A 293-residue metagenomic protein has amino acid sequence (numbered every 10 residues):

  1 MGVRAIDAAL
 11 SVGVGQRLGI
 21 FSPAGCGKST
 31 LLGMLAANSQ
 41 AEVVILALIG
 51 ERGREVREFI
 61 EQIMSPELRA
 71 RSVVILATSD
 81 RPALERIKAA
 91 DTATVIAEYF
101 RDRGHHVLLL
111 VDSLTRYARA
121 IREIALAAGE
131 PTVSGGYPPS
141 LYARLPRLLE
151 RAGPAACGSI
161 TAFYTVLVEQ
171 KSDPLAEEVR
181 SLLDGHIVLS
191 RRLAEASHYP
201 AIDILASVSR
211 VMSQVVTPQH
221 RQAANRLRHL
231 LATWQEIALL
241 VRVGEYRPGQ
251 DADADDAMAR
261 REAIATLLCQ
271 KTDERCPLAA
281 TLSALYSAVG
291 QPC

Functional and structural regions predicted by a protein language model:
M1-A9: Peripheral, non-AAA+ core regions of ATP-driven protein-machinery
A8-S11, G15-C293: P-loop NTPase catalytic core
